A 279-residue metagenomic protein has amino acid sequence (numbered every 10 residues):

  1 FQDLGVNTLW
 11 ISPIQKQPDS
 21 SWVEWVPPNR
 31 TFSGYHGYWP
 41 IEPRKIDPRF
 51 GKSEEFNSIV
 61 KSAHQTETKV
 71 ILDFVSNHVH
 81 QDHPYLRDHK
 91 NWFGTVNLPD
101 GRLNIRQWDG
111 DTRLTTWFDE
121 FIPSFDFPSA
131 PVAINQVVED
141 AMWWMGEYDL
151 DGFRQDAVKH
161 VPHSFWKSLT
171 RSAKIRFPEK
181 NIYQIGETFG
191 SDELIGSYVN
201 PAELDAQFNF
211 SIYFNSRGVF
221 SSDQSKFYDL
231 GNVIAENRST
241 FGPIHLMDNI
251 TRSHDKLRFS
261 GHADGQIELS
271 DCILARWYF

Functional and structural regions predicted by a protein language model:
F1-G5, V60, V233-T240, L274-F279: Short amphipathic alpha-helices and their capping/turn segments at secondary-structure boundaries
D3-Y148, S168-I182, G186, E193-I195 (+1 more regions): Substrate-binding/active-site clefts of carbohydrate-active enzymes
I41-K45, D255-G265: Short, basic, glycine/proline-bearing loop/turn elements
V60, H64, T68, E139-M142 (+2 more regions): Active-site-proximal helices and loops of the catalytic beta/alpha 8
V75-S76, V158, F189, D255: Catalytic metal-binding/acid-base residues of hydrolase active sites
F118, D149-L150, D255-R258: Flexible glycine/proline-enriched surface loops and loop-helix/loop-strand junctions
D126-A130, R154-A157, F259-C272: Active-site rim elements
E236-S239, I250-G261, D271-Y278: Substrate-binding and catalytic surfaces of secreted/luminal carbohydrate-active proteins
